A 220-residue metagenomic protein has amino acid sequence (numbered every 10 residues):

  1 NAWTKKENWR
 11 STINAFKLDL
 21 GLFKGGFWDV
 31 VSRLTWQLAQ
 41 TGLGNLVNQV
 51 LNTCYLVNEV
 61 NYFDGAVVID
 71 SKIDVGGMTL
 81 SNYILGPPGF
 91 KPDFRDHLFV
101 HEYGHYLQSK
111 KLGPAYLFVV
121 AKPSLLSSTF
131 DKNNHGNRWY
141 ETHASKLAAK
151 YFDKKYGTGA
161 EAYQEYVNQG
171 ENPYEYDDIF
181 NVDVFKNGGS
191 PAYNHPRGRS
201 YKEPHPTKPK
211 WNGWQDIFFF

Functional and structural regions predicted by a protein language model:
N1-T12, F16-K17: An acidic, glycine-rich, mixed-charge low-complexity segment common to nucleic-acid enzymes
A15-L56, V68-D74, P88, V120-F220: Metalloprotease/metallohydrolase-associated module, dominated by Zn2+-dependent proteases
N61-D64: Membrane-proximal cytosolic interface modules of multi-pass membrane proteins
D74-G77, Y83-V100, K110: Short pre-active-site segment immediately N-terminal to the catalytic Zn-binding motif
H101-E102, E141: Acidic active-site catalytic centers that drive phospho-/nucleotidyl reactions and related ester hydrolyses
Y103-A121: Catalytic Zn2+-binding segment of zinc metalloproteases
